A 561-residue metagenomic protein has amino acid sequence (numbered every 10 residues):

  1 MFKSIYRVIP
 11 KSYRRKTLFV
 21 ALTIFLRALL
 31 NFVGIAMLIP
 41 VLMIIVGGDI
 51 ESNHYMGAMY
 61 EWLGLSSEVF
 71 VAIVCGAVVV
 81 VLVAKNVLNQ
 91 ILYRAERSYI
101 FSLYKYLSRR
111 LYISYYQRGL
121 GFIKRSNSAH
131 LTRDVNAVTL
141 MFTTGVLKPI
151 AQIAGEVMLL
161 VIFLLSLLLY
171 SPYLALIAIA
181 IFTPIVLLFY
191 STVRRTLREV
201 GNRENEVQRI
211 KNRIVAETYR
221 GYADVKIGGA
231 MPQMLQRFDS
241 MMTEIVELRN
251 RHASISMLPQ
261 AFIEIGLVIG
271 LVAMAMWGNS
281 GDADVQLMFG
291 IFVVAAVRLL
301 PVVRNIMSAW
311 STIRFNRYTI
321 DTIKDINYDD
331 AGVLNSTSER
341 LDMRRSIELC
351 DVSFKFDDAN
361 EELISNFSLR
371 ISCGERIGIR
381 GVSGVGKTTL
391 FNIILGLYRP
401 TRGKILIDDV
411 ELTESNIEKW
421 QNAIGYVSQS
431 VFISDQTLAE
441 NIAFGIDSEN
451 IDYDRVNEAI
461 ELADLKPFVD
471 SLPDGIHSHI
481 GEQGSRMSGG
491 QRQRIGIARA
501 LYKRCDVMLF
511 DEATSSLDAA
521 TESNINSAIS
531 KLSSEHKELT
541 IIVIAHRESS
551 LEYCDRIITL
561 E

Functional and structural regions predicted by a protein language model:
P10-R14, L120, N136-I150, E199-R213 (+5 more regions): An intracellular "coupling" helix at the cytosolic face of ABC transporter transmembrane type-1 domains
V20-L26, A151-R203, A273-L287: Transmembrane helices of ABC transporter permease
A21-A84, L168-Y173, A180, D282-Q286: Transmembrane helix-loop-helix hairpins at lipid-water interfaces of multipass membrane proteins, especially the type-1
V78-K85, T183-P184, P259-L267, V285-S308: Hydrophobic alpha-helical segments in the permease module
A223-A230, S254-M257, R298-I326, N335-S336: Cytosolic ends of transmembrane helices, especially the final helix of ABC transmembrane type-1 domains
L395: Helix-to-loop junction immediately C-terminal to a conserved catalytic motif
L406, E414, A439-E482, N526-S530 (+1 more regions): ABC ATPase nucleotide-binding domain helical subdomain, centered on the C-loop/LSGGQ "ABC signature"
G425, S430, N441, L462 (+1 more regions): ABC-family ATPase nucleotide-binding domain "signature/switch" substructure
